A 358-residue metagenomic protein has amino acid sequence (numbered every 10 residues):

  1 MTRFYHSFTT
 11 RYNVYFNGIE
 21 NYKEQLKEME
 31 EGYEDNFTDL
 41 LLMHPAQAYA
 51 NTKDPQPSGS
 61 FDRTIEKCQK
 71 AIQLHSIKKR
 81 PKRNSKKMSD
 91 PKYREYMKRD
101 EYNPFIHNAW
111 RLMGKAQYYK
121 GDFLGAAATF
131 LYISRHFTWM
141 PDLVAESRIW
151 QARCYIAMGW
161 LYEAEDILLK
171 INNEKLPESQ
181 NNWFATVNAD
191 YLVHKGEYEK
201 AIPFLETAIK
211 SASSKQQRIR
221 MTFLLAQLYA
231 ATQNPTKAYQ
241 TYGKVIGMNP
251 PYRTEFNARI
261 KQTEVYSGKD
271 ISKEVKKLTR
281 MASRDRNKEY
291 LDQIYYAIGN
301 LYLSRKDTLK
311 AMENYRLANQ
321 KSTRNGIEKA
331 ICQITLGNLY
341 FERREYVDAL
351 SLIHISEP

Functional and structural regions predicted by a protein language model:
E24-P104, F123-Y132, M140-L143, D166 (+2 more regions): Short coil/linker segments at helix-helix boundaries
K98-R99, S134-P141, L169-E178, T207-K215 (+4 more regions): Solenoid-like repeat scaffolds
N103-W110, M140-R148, K175-T186, S214-T222 (+3 more regions): Generic helix N-cap/helix-start motif at coil->alpha-helix transitions
I353-P358: Residue-level detector of conserved catalytic or cofactor/ligand-binding positions in enzyme active sites
